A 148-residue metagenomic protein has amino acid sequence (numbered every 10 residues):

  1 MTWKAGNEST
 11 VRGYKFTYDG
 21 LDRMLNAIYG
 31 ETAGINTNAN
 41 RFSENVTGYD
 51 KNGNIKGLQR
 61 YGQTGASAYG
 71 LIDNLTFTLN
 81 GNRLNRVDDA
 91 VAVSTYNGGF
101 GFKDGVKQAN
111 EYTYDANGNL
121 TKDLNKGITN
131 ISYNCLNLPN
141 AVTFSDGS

Functional and structural regions predicted by a protein language model:
M1-S148: Acidic/glycine-rich beta-solenoid
